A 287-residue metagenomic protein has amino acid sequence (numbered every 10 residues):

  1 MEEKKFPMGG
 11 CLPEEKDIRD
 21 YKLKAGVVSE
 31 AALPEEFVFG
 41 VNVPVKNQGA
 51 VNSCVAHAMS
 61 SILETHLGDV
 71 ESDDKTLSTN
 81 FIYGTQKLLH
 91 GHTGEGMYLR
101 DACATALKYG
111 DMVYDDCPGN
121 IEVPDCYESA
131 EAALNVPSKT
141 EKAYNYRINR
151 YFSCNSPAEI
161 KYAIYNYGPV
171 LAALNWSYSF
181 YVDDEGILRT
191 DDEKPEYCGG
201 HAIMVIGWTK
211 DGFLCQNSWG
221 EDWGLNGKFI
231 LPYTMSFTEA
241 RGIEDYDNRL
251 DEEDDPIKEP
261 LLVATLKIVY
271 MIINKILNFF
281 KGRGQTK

Functional and structural regions predicted by a protein language model:
M1-F37: N-terminal zymogen propeptides
E2-G9, A32, A50, A56 (+3 more regions): Predominantly the structural core of cysteine protease catalytic domains
D20, A25, I148, T190 (+2 more regions): Positively charged, low-complexity intrinsically disordered regions
E36-A50: Asp/Glu-centered strand-loop micro-motifs enriched in Gly/Pro and often flanked by an aromatic residue
E64-F81: Phosphate-handling active-site elements
T85: Acidic/histidine-rich, surface-exposed loop or edge segments in extracytoplasmic proteins
E259-K287: Short, low-complexity, charged amphipathic interaction modules
